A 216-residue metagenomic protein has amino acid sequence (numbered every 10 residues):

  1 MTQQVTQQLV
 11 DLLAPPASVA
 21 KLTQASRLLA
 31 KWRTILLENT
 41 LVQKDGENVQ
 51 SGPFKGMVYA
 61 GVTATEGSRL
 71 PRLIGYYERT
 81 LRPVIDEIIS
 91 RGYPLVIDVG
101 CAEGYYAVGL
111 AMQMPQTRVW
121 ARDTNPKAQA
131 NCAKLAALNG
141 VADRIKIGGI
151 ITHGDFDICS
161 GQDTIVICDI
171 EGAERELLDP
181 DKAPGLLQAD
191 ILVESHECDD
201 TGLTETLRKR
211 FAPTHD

Functional and structural regions predicted by a protein language model:
M1-R122, A130-L135, V141-R144, F156-G161: S-adenosyl-L-methionine
Y59, N131-A136, I191-V193, D199-T201: Short N-terminal helix-initiation segments at or just after the protein's N-terminus
T117-T124, D155, Q162-D216: Conserved acidic-Pro-Pro-aromatic motif
K127: Conserved Rossmann-like nucleotide-cofactor binding loop
N139-G140, R210: Short, conserved catalytic or adaptor-binding loops enriched in Gly and charged residues
I147-I151: Short loop/edge segments at beta-strand edges and connector loops that shape dinucleotide/nucleotide cofactor-binding
